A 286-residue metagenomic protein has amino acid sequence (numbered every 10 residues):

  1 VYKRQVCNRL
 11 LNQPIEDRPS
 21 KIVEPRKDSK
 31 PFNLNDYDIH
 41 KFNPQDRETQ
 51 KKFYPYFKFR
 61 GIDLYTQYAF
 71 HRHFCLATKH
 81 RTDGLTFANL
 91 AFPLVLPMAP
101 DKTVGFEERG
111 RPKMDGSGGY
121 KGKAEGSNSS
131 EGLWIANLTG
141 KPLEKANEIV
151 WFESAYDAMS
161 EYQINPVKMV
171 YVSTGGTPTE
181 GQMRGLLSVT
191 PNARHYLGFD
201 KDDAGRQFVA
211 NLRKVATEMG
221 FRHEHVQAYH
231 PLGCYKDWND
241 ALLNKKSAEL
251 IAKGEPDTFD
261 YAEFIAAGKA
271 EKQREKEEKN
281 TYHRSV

Functional and structural regions predicted by a protein language model:
K3-F59: Non-catalytic accessory segments of DNA primases and related replication-initiation nucleases
K3-R9, H73-L76, K246-S247: Short, small/acidic-rich helices and loops at N termini and domain boundaries of DNA replication/processing enzymes
L11, G61-I62, N165, T190: A broad structural signal for alpha-helix termini and local helix breaks/kinks
Y54-L64, A88-V95: Serine endopeptidase catalytic core focused on the charge-relay Asp
P55, M159, A210: Alpha-helical elements of the RecA-like P-loop NTPase motor core of helicases
D63-L85: Short, basic/aromatic recognition patches
R81-S188: Phosphate-handling DNA/RNA-contact segment within nucleic-acid enzymes
Q163-V286: TOPRIM fold recognition
